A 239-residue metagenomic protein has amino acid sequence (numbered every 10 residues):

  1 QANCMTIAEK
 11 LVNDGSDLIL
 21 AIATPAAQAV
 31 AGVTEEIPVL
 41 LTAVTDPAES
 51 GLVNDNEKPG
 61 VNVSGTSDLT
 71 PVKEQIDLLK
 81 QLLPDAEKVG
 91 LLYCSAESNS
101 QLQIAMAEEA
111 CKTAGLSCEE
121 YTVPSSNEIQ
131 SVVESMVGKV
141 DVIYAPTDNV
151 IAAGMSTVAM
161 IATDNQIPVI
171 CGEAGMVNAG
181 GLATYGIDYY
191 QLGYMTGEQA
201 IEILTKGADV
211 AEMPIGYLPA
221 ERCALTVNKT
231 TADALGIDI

Functional and structural regions predicted by a protein language model:
Q1-I239: Short hydrophobic alpha-helices and adjacent helix-cap/hinge residues
